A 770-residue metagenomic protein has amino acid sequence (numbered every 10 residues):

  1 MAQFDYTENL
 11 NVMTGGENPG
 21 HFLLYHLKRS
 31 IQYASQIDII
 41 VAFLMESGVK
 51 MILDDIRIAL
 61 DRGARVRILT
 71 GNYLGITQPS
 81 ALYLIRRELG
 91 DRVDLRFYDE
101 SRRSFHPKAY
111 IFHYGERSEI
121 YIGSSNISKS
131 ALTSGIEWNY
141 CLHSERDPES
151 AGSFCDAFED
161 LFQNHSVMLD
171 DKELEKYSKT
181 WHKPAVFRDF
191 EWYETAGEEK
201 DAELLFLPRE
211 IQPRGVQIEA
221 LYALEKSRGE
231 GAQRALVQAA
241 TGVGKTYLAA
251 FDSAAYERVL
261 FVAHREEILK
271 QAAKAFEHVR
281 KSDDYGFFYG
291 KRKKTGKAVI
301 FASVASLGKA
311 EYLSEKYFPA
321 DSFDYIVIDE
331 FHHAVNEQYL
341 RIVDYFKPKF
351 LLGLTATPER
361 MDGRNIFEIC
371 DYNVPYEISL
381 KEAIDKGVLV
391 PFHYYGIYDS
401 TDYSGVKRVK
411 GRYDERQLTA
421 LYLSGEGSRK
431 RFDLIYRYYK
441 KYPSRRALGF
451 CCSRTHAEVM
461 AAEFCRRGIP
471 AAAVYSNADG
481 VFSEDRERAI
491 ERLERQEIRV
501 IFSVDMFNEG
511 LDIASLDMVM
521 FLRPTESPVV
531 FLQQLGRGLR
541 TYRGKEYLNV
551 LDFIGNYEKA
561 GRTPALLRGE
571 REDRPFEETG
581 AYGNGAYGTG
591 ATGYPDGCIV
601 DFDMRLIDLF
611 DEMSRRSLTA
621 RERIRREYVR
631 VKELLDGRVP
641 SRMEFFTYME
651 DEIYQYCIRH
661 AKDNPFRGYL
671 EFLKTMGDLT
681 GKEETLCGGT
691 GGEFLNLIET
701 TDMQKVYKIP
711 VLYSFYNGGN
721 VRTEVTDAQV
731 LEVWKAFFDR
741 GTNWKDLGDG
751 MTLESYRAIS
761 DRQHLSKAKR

Functional and structural regions predicted by a protein language model:
M1-R214, I218: PLD/PLD-like phosphodiesterase catalytic module centered on the HKD motif
I122, R499-P524, V530-Q533, R537 (+1 more regions): A short beta-strand element within the Helicase C-terminal
T180-P213, L423, K430-R437, K441 (+3 more regions): Long, largely alpha-helical accessory region at the distal end of helicase-like NTP-driven motors
G229-D252: Walker A/P-loop
K270, F287-F288, R292-T295, Y312-S314 (+2 more regions): Conserved helicase ATPase core of P-loop NTP-dependent helicases/translocases
H333-Y394: Post-DEXD/H (motif II) to motif III coupling segment of the RecA-like Helicase ATP-binding lobe
V374-L448: Conserved interdomain linker/interface between the two RecA-like ATPase lobes of SF2 helicase motors
P528-V530, R537-R571: Conserved segment of the helicase C-terminal RecA-like domain
